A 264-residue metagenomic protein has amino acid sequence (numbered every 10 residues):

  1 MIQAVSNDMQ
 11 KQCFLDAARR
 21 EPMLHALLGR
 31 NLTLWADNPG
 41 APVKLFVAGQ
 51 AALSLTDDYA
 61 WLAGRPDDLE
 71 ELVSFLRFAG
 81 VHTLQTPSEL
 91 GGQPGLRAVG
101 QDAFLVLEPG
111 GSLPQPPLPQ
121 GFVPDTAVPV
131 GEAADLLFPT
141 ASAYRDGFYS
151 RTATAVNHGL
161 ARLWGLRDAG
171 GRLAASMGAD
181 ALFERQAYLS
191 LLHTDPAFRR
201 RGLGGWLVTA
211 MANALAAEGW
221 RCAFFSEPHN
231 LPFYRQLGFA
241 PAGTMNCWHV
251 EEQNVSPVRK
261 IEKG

Functional and structural regions predicted by a protein language model:
M1-L28, Q101-S150, R167, V258-G264: Short amphipathic alpha-helix that is part of the acyltransferase structural core
M1-Q93, D135, E262-G264: N-terminal charged segments
D57-D67, R185-P196: Conserved acetyl-CoA binding element of GNAT-fold acetyltransferases
D67-S74, T194, R200-A217, P232 (+1 more regions): Conserved acetyl-CoA-binding loop-helix of GNAT-fold acetyltransferases
F78-S88, L215-E227: Conserved GNAT acetyl-CoA-binding A-motif
E89-G100, G205, P228-M245: Conserved active-site alpha-helix within GNAT-family acetyltransferase domains
A98-G110, A240-V258: Conserved catalytic-core motifs of GNAT/GCN5-like acyltransferases
Y144-R145, S150-H193: A conserved beta-strand-loop-helix scaffold within acyl/acetyltransferase catalytic domains
